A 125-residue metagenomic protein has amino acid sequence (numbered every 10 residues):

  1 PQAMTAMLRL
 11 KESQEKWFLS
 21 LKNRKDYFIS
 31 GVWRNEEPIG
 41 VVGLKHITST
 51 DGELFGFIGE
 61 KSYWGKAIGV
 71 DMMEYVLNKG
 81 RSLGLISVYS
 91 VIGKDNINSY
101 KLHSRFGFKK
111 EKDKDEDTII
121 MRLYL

Functional and structural regions predicted by a protein language model:
A6-K61: Acetyl-CoA-dependent GNAT
H46-F55, W64, G84-I86, D115-T118: A conserved beta-turn-beta hairpin within the catalytic core of GNAT-like acetyltransferases that forms part
E60-S62, K94-D95: Active-site acidic-Proline motif in GNAT/NAT acetyltransferases
G65-N78, Y100-R105: Conserved acetyl-CoA-binding loop-helix of GNAT-fold acetyltransferases
G80-I92: Conserved GNAT acetyl-CoA-binding A-motif
S90-Y100: Conserved beta-strand-loop-alpha-helix junction that forms the acyl-donor binding cleft
S104-K114: Conserved acetyl-CoA-binding loop of GNAT-fold acetyltransferases
K112-L125: C-terminal "cap" of GNAT-fold acetyltransferases
